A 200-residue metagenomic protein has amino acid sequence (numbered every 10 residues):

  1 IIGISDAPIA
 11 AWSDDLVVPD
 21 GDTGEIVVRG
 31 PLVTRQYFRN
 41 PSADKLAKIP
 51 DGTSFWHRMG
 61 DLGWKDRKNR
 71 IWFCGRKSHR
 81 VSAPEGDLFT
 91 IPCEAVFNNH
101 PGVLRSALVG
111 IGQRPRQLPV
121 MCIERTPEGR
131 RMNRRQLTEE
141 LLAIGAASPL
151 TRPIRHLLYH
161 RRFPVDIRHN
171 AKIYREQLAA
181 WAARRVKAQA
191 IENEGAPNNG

Functional and structural regions predicted by a protein language model:
S5-P84: Conserved ATP-binding/catalytic segment of the ANL
A11-S13, G60-L62, N99-T126, R155: C-terminal boundary motif of the adenylate-forming
T23, S54, K68, S78 (+4 more regions): Active-site lining segments that contact anionic ligands and/or coordinate catalytic metals
V33, A47-K48, R70-N98, C122-M132 (+1 more regions): Adenylate-forming
P41, F89-E94, H100, R134-E139 (+1 more regions): Amphipathic alpha-helical segments in well-structured domains
H57, H100, H169: Histidine-centered active-site/metal-ligand motif
A107-G110, V120-M121, L142-N199: Conserved C-terminal "lid"/linker of ANL adenylate-forming enzymes
